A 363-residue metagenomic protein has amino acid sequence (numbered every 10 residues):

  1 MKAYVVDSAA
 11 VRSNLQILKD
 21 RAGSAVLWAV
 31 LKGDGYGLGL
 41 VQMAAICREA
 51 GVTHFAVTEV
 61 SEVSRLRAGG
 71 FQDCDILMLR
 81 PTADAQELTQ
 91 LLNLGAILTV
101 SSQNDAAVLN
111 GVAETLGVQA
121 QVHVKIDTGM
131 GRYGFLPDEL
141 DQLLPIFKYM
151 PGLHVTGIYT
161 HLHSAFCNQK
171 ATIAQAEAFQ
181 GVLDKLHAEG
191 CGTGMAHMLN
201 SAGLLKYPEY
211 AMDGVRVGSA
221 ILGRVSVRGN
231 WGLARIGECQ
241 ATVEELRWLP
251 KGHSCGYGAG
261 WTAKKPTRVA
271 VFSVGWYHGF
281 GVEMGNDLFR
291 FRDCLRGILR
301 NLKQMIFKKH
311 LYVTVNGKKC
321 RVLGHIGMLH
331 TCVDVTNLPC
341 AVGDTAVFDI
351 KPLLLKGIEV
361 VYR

Functional and structural regions predicted by a protein language model:
K2-S13, G23-M195: Active-site-proximal beta-alpha core segment in soluble small-molecule metabolic enzymes
V5-D7, R12, A176-R363: Active-site anion/phosphate-binding pocket segments in diverse small-molecule metabolic enzymes
